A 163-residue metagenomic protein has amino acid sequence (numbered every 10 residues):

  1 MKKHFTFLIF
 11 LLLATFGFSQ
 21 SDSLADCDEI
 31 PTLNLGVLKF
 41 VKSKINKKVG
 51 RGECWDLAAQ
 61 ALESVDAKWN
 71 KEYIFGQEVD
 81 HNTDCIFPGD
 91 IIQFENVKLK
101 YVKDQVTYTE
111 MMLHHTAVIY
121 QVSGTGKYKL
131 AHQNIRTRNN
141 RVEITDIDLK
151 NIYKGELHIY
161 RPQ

Functional and structural regions predicted by a protein language model:
M1-S21: Bacterial Sec-dependent N-terminal signal peptides
I9, L13, K100-V102, K127 (+2 more regions): Residues in flexible loops and secondary-structure boundaries
F10-L12, W69, E110, D148: Exposed boundary/loop context
Q20-N70, G76-Q77, T107, M111: N-terminal capping segments
D22-D28, E110-Q163: Aromatic- and glycine-rich peptidoglycan recognition patches
G50-E53, Y101, N139-N140: Short, solvent-exposed loop/turn elements at domain surfaces
K68-R136: ...with weaker cross-activation on analogous glycine-rich loops/strands in unrelated enzymes
